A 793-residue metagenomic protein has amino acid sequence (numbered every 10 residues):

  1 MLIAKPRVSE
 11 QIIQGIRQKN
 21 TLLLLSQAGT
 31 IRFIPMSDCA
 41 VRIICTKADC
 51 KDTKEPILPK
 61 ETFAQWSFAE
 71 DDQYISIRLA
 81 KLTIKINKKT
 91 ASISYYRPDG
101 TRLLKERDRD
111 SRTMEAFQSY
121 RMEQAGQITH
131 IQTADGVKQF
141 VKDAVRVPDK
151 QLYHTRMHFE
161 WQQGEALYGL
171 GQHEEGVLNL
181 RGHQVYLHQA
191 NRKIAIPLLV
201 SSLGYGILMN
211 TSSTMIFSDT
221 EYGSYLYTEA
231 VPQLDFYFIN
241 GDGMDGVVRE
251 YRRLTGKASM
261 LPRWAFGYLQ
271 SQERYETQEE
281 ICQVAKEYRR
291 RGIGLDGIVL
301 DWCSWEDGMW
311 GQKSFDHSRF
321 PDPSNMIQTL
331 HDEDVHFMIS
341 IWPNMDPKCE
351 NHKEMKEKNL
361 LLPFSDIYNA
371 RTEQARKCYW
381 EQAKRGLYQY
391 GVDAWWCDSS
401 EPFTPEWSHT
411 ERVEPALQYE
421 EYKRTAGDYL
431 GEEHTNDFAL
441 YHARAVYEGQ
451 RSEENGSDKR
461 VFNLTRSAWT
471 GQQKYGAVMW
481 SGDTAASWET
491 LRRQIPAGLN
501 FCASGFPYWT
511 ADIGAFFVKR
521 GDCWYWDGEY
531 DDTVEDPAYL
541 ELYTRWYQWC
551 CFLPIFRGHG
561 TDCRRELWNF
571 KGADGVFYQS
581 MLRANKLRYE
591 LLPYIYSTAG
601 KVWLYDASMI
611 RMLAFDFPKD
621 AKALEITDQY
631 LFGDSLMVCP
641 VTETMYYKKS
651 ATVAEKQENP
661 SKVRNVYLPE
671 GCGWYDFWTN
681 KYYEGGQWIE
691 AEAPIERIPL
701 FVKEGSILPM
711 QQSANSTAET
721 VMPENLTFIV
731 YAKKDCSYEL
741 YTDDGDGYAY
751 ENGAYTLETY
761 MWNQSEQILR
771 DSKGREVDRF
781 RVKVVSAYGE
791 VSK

Functional and structural regions predicted by a protein language model:
M1-W264, S271-E273, Q278-K286, L300 (+8 more regions): N-terminal accessory segment at the very beginning of proteins
S26, N191-R192, V200, E229 (+24 more regions): Active-site-proximal structural scaffolding
F33, K81, L198, Y288 (+6 more regions): Conserved, mostly hydrophobic/aromatic
A40-V41, S76, T83, P197-L198 (+22 more regions): Beta-sheet entry/capping signal
A48, K105-R107, S119, G294-M581 (+1 more regions): Aromatic- and carboxylate-enriched substrate-binding clefts and catalytic-loop regions of carbohydrate-active enzymes
K51-S67, K358-L361, Y675-I695, S792-K793: Solvent-exposed beta-strand/loop surfaces of large extracellular or lumenal domains
Q283-K286, W380-E381, A621-E625: Active-site-adjacent structural elements in folded domains
Y447-N455, R460-V461, A468-W480, T490 (+2 more regions): Catalytic core of carbohydrate-active enzymes
